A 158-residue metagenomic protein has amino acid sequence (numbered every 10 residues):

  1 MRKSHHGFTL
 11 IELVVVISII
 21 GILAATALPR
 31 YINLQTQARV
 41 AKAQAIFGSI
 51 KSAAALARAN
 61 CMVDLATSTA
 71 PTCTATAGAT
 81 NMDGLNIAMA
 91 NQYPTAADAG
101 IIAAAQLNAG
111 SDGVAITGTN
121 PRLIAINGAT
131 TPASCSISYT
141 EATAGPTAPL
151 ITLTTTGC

Functional and structural regions predicted by a protein language model:
M1-Q35, K42: N-terminal single-pass transmembrane signal-anchor helix
H6, I17-I20, F47, D83 (+1 more regions): Short glycine-rich loop/turn motifs that provide flexible caps or phosphate-binding loops at active sites
V16, R39-A41, A96, G110: Short amphipathic alpha-helical "recognition" segments used for binding
A38-L65: Membrane-proximal N-terminal amphipathic helix
A59-C158: Periplasmic/extracellular, small/polar-rich flexible segments of pilin-like filament-forming proteins
